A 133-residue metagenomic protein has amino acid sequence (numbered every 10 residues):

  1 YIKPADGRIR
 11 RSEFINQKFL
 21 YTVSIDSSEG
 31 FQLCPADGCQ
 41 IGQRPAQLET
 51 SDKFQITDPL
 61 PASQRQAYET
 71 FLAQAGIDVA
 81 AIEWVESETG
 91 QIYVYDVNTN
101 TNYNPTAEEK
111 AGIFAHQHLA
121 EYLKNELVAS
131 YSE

Functional and structural regions predicted by a protein language model:
Y1-A75: Phosphate-binding site of ATP-dependent enzymes
P59, A73-I77, E86-E133: C-terminal active-site "lid" helix and adjoining low-complexity regulatory extension at the edge of ATP-using catalytic
I82-W84: Hydrophobic residue at the +6 position relative to the catalytic HRD Asp in the kinase catalytic loop
